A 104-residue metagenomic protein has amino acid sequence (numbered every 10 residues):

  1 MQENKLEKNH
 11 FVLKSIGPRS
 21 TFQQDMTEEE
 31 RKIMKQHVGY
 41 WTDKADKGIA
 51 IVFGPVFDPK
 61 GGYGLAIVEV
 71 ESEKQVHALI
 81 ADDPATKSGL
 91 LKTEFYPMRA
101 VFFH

Functional and structural regions predicted by a protein language model:
M1-H104: Conserved, structured core segments of small domains
